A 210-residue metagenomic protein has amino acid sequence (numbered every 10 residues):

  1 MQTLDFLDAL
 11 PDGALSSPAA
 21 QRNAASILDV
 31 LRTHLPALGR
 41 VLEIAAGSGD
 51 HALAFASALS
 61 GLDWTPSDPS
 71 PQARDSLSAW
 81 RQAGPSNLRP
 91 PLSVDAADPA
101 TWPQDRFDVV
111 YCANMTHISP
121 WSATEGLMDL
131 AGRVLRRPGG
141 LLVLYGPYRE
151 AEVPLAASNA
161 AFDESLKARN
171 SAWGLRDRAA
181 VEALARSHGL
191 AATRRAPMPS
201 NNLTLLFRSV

Functional and structural regions predicted by a protein language model:
Q2-P36: Class I SAM-dependent methyltransferase Rossmann-like catalytic core, especially the SAM/SAH-binding loop
L38-G47: Conserved class I S-adenosyl-L-methionine
L42, L53-P99: Class I SAM-dependent methyltransferase SAM/SAH-binding core
W102-V110: A short acidic, Gly/Pro-enriched loop at the edge of an enzyme's catalytic core that lines a small-molecule cofactor
I118-A131: A short, conserved alpha-helix within the catalytic core of class I
P138-Y148: Conserved beta-strand signature within the Rossmann-like core of class I S-adenosyl-L-methionine
L155-A179: Conserved Class I S-adenosyl-L-methionine
T193-V210: Core SAM-dependent methyltransferase catalytic element
